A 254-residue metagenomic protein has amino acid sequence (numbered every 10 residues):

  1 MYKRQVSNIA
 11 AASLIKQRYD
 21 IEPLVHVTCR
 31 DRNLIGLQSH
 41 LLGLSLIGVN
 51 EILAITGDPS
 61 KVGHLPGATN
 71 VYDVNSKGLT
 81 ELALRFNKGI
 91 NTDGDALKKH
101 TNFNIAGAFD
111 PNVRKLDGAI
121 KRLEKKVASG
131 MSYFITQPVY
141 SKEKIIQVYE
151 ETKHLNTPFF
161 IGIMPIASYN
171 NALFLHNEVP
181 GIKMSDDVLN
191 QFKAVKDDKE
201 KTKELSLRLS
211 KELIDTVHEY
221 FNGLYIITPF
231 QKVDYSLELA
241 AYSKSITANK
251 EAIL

Functional and structural regions predicted by a protein language model:
M1-Y2: Conserved small/polar residues in nucleotide/adenosyl-binding loops
N8, L34-L41, R114-K126, S206-T216: Short, acidic/polar
K16, S45, V127, V217-H218: Non-catalytic positions within long, well-ordered alpha-helices that form the structural scaffold/packing of enzyme
L34-E81: Flexible, glycine-rich active-site loops centered on histidine and acidic residues that chelate a metal or position
L34-S45, D117-E124, I146-E150, S168-L173 (+1 more regions): Catalytic cores of alpha/beta
L44, K126, G130, I161 (+1 more regions): Conserved, mostly hydrophobic/aromatic
G57, N70-I90, K98, A108-V113 (+3 more regions): Active-site pocket-lining/capping segments in soluble small-molecule metabolic enzymes
